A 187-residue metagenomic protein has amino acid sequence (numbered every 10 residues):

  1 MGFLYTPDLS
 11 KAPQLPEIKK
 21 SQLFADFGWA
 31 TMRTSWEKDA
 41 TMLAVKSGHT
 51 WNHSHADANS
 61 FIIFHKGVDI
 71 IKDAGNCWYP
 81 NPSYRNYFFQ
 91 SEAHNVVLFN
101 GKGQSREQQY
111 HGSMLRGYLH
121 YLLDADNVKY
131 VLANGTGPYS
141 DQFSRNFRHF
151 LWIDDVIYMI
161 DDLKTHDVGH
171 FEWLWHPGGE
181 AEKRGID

Functional and structural regions predicted by a protein language model:
M1-D187: Catalytic and substrate-binding regions of extracellular carbohydrate-active enzymes, especially polysaccharide lyases
